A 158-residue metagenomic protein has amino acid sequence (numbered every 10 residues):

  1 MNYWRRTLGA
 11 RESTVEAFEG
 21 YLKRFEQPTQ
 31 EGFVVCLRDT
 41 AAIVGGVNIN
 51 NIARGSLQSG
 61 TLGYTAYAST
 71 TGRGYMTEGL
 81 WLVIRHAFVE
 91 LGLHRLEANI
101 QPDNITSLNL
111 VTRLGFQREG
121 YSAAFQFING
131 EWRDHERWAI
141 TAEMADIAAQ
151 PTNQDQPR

Functional and structural regions predicted by a protein language model:
M1-G20: Conserved GNAT-fold acetyl-CoA-binding loop/helix
Y21-V34: A short helix-loop-beta-strand connector motif used in the catalytic cores of GNAT acetyltransferases and, in some
G32-R158: Acyl-donor (CoA/ACP) binding surface of acyl/acetyltransferases
